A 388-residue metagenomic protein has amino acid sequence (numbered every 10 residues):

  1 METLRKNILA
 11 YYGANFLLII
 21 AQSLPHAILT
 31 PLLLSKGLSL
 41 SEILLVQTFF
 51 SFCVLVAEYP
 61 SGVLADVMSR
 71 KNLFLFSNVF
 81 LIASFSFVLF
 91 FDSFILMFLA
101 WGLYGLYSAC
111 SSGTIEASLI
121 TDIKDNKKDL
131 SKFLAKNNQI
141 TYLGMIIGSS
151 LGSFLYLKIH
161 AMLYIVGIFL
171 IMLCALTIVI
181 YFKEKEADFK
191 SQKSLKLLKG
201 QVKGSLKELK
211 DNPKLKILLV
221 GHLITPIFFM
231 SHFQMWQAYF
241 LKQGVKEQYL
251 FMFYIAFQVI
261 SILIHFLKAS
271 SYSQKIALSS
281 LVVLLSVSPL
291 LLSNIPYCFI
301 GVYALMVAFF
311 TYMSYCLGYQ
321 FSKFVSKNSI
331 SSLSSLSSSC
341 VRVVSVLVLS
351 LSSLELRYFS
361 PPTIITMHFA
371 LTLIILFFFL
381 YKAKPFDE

Functional and structural regions predicted by a protein language model:
M1-R5, K183-V220: Juxtamembrane intracellular "pre-TM" segments in multi-pass secondary transporters
E2-V56, P213-I255: Helix-loop boundary and gating motifs at the non-cytosolic
F16, S84, I95-S111, C298-M313: Hydrophobic core of transmembrane alpha-helices in multi-pass small-molecule transporters, especially MFS/SLC-type
S35, V88, M145-V166, L241-Q243 (+1 more regions): Transmembrane alpha-helix termini and helix-breaking/packing motifs in multi-pass membrane transporters
F74, L278-S279: Primarily marks hydrophobic transmembrane alpha-helices of the MFS/SLC 12-helix fold
V79-D92, V282-I295: C-terminal ends and interior cores of transmembrane alpha-helices in multi-pass membrane transporters/permeases
G102-Y142: Cytoplasmic helix-loop-helix junction between adjacent transmembrane helices in 12-TM secondary transporters
Y164-I168, M172-K193, Y381-E388: Helix-loop junctions on the cytosolic side of multi-pass membrane transporters, especially the intracellular loop
